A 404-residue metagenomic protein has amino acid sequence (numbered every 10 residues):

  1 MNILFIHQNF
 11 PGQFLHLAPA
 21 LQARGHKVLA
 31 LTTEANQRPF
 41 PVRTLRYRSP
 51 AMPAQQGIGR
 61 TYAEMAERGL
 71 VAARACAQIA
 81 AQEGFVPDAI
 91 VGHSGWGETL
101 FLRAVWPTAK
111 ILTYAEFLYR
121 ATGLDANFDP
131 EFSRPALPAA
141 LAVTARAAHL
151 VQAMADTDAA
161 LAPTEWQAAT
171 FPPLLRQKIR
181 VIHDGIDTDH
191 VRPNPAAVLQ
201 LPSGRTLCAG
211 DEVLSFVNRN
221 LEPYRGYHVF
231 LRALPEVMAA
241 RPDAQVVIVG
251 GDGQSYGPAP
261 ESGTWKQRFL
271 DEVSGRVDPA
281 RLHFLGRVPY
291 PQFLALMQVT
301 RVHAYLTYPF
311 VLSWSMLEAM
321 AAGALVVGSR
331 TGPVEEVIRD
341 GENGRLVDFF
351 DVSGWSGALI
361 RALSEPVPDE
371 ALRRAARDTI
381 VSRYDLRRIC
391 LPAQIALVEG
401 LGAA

Functional and structural regions predicted by a protein language model:
A51-I58, T108-A148, D189, P193-A196 (+1 more regions): Acceptor-binding helix/loop patch of EC 2.4 sugar-transfer enzymes, predominantly nucleotide-sugar-dependent
E67, V367-E399: A charged, aromatic-enriched C-terminal amphipathic alpha-helix characteristic of glycosyltransferases across folds
W166, G185: Carbohydrate-associated surface elements
Q200-R225, L231-E236, V246-V247: Conserved donor-binding/catalytic core segment of Leloir-type glycosyltransferases
Q254, P260-V288: Nucleotide-activated donor-binding/catalytic signature segment of Leloir-type glycosyltransferases, i.e., the conserved
Y308: Aromatic "clamp/platform" in nucleotide-sugar-dependent glycosyltransferases that forms part of the donor/acceptor
L325-G328: Short hydrophobic beta-strand element within catalytic cores of glycosyltransferases and related nucleotide-activated
D340-G341, R345-V352, R361-V367: Conserved acidic donor-binding segment of nucleotide-sugar-dependent glycosyltransferases
